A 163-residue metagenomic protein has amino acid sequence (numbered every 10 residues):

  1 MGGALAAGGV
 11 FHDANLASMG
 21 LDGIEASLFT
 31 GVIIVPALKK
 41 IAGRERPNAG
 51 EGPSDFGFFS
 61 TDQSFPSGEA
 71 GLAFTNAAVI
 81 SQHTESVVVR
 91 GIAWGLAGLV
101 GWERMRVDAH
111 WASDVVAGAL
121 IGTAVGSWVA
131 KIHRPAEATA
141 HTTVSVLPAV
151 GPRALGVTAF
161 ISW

Functional and structural regions predicted by a protein language model:
M1-G8: Hydrophobic alpha-helical transmembrane segments
F11-W163: Replace "edges of transmembrane helices
